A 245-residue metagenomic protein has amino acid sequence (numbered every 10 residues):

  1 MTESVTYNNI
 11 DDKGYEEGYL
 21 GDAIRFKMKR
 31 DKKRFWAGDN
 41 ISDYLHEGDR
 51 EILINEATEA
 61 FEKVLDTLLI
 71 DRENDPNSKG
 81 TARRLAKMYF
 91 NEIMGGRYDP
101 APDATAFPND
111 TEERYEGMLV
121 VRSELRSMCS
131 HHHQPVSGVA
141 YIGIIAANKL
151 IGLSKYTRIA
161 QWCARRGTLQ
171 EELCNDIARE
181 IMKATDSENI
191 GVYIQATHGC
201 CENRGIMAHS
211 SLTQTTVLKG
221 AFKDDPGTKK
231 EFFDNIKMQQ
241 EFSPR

Functional and structural regions predicted by a protein language model:
T2-R245: A domain-level signal for the structural core that forms small-molecule/cofactor-binding pockets and catalytic centers
